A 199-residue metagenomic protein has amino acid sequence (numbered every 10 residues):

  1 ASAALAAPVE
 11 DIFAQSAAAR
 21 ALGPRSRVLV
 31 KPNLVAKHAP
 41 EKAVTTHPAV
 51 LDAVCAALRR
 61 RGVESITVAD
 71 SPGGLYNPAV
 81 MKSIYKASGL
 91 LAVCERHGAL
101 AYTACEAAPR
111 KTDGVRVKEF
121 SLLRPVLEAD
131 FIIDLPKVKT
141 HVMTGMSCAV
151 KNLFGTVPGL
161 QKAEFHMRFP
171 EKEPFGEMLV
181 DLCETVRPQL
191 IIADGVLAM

Functional and structural regions predicted by a protein language model:
A1-M199: N-terminal and secondary-structure boundary signal
